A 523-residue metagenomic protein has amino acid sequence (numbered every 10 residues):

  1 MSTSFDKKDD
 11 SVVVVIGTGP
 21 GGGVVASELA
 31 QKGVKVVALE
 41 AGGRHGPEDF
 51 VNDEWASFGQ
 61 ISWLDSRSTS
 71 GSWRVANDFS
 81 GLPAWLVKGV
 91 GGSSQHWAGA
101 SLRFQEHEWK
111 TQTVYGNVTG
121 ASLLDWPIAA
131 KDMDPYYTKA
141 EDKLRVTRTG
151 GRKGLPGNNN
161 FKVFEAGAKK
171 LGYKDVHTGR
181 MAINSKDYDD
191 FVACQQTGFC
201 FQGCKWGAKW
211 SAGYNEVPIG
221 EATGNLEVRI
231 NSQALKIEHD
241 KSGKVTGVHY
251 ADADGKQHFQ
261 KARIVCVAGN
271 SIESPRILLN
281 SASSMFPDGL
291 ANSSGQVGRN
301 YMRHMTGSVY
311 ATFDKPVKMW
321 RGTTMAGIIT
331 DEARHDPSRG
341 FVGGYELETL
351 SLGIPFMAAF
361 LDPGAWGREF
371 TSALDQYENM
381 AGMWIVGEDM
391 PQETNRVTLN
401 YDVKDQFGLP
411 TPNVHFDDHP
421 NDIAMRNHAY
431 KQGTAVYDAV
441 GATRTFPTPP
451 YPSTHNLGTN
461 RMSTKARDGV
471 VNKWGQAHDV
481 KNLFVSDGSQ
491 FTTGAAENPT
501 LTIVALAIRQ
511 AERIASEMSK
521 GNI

Functional and structural regions predicted by a protein language model:
M1-D10: A short, basic/flexible loop-to-alpha-helix module at the beginning of a structural domain
V12-A38: N-terminal Rossmann-like FAD-binding beta1-loop-alpha1 element of flavoenzymes
E28-Q31, K35, G42-E54, T223 (+5 more regions): Glycine-rich loop(s) and the adjacent beta-strand/alpha-helix scaffold that form part
S57-K153, V386, E393, V397: Redox-cofactor-proximal catalytic regions of oxidoreductases
S62-W63, A76-N77, T113-A234: Conserved redox-cofactor binding core of oxidoreductases
D78-W85, V90-S93, W126-P127, S294-P412 (+5 more regions): FAD cofactor-binding and catalytic pocket of flavoenzymes
G179, A193-C200, L235-E238, N379-D389 (+3 more regions): A glycine-rich dinucleotide-binding beta-alpha-beta segment and adjacent secondary-structure elements that constitute
T493-E512: A conserved FAD-binding loop/helix module that cradles the flavin
